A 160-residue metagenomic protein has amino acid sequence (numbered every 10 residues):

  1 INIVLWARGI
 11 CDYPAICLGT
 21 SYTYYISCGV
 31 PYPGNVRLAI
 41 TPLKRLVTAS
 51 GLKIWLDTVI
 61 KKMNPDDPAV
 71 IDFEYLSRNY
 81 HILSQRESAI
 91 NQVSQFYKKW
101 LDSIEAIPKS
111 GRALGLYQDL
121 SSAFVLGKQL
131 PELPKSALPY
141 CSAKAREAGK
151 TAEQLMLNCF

Functional and structural regions predicted by a protein language model:
N2-P31: Glycine-rich phosphate-binding active-site loops on the catalytic face of alpha/beta enzymes
T23-P68: A recognition module on extended beta-rich or small alphabeta surfaces enriched in W/G with H and D/E
A69-F160: C-terminal extensions of enzymes
